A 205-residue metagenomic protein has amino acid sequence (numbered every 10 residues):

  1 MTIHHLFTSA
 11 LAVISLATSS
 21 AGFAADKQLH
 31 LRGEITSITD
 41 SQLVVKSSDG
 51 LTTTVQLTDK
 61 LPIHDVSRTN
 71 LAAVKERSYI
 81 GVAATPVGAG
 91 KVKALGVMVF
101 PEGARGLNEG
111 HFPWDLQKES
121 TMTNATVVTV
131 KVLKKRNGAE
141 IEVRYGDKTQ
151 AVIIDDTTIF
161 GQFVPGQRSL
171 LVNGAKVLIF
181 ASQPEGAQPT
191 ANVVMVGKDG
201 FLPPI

Functional and structural regions predicted by a protein language model:
M1-A10: Bacterial N-terminal signal peptides that target proteins for export
T2, T18-K60, H64-I205: Short, flexible, surface-exposed loop segments at domain boundaries
S9-S19: Bacterial N-terminal signal peptides
